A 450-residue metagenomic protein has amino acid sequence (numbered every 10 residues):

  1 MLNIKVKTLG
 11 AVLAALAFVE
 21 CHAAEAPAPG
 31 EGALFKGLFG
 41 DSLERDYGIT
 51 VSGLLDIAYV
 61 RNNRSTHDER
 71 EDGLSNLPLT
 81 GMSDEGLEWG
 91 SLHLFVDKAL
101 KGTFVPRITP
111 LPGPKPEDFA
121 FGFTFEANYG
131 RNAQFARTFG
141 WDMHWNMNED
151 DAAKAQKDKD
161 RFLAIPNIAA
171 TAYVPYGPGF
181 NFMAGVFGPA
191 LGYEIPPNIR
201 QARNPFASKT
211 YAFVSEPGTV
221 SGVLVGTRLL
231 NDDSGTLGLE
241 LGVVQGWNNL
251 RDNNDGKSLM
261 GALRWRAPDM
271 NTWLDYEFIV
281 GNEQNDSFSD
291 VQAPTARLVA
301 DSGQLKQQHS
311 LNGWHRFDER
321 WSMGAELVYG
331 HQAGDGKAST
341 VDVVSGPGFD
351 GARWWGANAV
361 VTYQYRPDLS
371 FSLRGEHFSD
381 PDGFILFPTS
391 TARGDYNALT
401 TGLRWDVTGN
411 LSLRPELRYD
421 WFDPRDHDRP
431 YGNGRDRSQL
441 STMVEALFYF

Functional and structural regions predicted by a protein language model:
M1-G30: Cleavable N-terminal export/targeting peptides
A23-Y176, V225, T362, E376 (+4 more regions): Beta-barrel outer-membrane channel/assembly domains of diderm bacteria
A24-A33, S42-T50, L54, G86 (+13 more regions): Outer-membrane beta-barrel proteins
P27, P78-G81, A133-A136, H144 (+3 more regions): Outer-membrane beta-barrel pore domains
R45-Y47, G102-F104, E117-F119, R131 (+9 more regions): Short coil turns and loop connectors of transmembrane beta-barrels in diderm outer membranes and organellar homologs
G53-R61, F125-Y129, F182-V186, L239-Q245 (+4 more regions): Transmembrane beta-barrel strands of outer-membrane/channel proteins
L54, E88-H93, L163-N167, V186 (+7 more regions): Transmembrane beta-barrel architecture of outer-membrane proteins
V60-M82, Q134-W265, D275-F278, N282 (+2 more regions): Surface-exposed coil loops of outer-membrane beta-barrel proteins
